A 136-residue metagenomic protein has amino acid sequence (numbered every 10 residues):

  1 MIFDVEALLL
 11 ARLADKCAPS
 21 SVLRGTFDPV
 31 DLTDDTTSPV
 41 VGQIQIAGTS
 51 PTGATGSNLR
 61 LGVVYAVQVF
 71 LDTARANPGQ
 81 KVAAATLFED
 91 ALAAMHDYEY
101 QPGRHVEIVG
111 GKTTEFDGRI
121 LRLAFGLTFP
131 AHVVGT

Functional and structural regions predicted by a protein language model:
M1-V41, Q45-T136: Charged, amphipathic alpha-helical segments and their flanking helix caps
